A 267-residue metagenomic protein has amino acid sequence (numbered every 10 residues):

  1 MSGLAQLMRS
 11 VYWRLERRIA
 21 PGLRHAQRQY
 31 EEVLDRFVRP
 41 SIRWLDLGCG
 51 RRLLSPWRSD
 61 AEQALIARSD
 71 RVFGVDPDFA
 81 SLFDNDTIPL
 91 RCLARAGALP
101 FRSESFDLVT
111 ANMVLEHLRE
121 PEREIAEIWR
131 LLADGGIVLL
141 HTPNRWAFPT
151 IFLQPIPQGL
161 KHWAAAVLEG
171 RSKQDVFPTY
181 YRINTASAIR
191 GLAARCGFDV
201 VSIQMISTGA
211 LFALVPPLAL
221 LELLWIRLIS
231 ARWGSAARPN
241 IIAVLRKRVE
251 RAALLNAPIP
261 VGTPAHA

Functional and structural regions predicted by a protein language model:
S2-D35: Class I SAM-dependent methyltransferase Rossmann-like catalytic core, especially the SAM/SAH-binding loop
G3-M8, P89-C92, A96-G97, F106-E124 (+1 more regions): Repeat-unit-sized solenoid/scaffold elements
A20-P21, G50-L53, T179: Short histidine/acidic/glycine/proline-rich micro-motifs that form metal- and phosphate-coordinating active-site loops
G22-Y30, W57, E120, Y181-T185 (+1 more regions): Soluble or luminal CAZymes and related metallo-dependent hydrolases
H25-R28, L53-P56, L90-R91, L224-R227: Short gly/ser/thr-rich secondary-structure transition/capping motifs
F37, I42-I151, I241-K247: Conserved SAM-binding loop
E122-E127, L131, I137-A267: S-adenosyl-L-methionine-dependent methyltransferase catalytic module, highlighting the catalytic core
